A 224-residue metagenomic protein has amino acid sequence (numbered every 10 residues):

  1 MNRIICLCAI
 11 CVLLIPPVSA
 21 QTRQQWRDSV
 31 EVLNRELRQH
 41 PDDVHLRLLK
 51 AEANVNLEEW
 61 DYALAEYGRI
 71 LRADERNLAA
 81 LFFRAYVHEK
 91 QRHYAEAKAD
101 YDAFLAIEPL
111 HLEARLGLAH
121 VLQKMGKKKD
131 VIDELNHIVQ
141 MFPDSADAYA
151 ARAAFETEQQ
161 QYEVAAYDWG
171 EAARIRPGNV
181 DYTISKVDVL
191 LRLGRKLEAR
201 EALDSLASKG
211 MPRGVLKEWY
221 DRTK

Functional and structural regions predicted by a protein language model:
C6-L14: Bacterial N-terminal signal peptides
R23-V32, E58-R69, Q91-A103, M125-H137 (+2 more regions): Structural signature of tandem alpha-helical TPR/SEL1-like repeats, specifically the intra-repeat loop/turn
Q24-R27, D188, R192-K224: Terminal, low-structured helical/coil segments at or just beyond the last alpha-helical repeat
Q39, A73, I107, M141 (+2 more regions): Structural marker of alpha-solenoid helical repeat scaffolds
P41-L78: N-terminal, post-signal-peptide region of Sec/Tat-exported proteins
V44-H45, L78-A79, L112-E113, A146-D147 (+2 more regions): Helix-start (N-cap) detector for alpha-helical repeat units in TPR-like alpha-solenoids, especially tetratricopeptide
V55, F82-E89, Q123, A150 (+2 more regions): Position-specific recognition of the canonical hydrophobic site in helix A of tetratricopeptide repeat
